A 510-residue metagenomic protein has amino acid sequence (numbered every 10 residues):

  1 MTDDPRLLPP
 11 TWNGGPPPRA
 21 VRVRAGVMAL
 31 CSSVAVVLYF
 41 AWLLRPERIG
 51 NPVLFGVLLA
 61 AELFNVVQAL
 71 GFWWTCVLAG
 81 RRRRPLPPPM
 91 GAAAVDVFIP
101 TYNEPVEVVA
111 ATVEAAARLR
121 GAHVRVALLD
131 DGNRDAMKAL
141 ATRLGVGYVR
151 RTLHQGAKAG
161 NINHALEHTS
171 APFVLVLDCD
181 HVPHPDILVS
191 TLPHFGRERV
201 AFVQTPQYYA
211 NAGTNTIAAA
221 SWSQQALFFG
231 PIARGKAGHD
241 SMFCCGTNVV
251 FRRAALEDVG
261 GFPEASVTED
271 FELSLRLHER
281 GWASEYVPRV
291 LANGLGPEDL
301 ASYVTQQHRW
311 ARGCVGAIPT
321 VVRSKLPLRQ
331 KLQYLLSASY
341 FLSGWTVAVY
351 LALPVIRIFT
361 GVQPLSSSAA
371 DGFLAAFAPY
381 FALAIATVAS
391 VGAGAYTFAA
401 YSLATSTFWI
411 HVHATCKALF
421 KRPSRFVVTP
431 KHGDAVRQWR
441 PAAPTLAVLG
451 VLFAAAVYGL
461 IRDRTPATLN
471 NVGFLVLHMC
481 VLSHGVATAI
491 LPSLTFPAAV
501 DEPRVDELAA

Functional and structural regions predicted by a protein language model:
M1-G91, A141, Q333, S343-V347 (+1 more regions): N-terminal membrane-anchoring/stem segments of glycan-assembly enzymes
T75, R150-F173, P185-V267, H278-E279 (+1 more regions): Long helical/loop segments within the catalytic core of UDP-sugar-dependent glycosyltransferases, especially the large
A93-D96, R125, E272: Cell-envelope/extracellular polymer assembly enzymes that use nucleotide-activated donors
T112-H123: Short, acidic, metal-binding catalytic loop of nucleotide-sugar glycosyltransferases
D130-M137, L153-H154: A conserved acidic beta->alpha catalytic loop
D135-T142, D186: Acidic helix N-cap motif at the loop->helix transition within catalytic regions of sugar-transfer enzymes
A265, S274-A292: Catalytic donor-sugar/metal-binding loop of nucleotide-sugar-dependent glycosyltransferases
